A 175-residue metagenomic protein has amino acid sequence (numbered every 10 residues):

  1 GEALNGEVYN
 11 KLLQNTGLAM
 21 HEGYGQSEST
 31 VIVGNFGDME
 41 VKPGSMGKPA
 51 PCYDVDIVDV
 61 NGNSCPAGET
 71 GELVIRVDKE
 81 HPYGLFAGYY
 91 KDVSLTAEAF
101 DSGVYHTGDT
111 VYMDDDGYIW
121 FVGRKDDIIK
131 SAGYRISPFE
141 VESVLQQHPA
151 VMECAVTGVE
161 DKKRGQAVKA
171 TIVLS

Functional and structural regions predicted by a protein language model:
G1-K42, D54, N61-S64: Gly/Ser/Thr-rich phosphate-binding loop
N10, G44, S94, S143: Active-site phosphate/pyrophosphate- and oxyanion-stabilizing loops and adjacent acidic/basic residues in soluble
G17, C52, A150-E153: Glycine-centered tight turns that cap/initiate beta-strands
G25, V77, H81, L95 (+1 more regions): AMP-binding/adenylate-forming catalytic core of the ANL superfamily
G44-P49, A99-G103: Short Gly/Pro-enriched turn/cap motifs at secondary-structure boundaries
P49-C52, N63-E98, I136: Conserved ATP/PPi-binding loop(s) of AMP-dependent carboxylate-activating enzymes
V58-D59, A67, T107, M113 (+1 more regions): Hydrophobic alpha-helical segments, especially N-terminal targeting/anchoring helices
D59-N61, T70, D115-D116, A150: Residue-level recognition of short loop/turn positions
